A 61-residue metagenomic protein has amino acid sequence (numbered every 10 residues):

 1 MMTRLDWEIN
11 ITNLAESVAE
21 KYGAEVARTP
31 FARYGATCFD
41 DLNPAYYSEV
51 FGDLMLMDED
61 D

Functional and structural regions predicted by a protein language model:
M1-D61: Interfaces that engage single-stranded nucleic acids at replication/repair/recombination sites
